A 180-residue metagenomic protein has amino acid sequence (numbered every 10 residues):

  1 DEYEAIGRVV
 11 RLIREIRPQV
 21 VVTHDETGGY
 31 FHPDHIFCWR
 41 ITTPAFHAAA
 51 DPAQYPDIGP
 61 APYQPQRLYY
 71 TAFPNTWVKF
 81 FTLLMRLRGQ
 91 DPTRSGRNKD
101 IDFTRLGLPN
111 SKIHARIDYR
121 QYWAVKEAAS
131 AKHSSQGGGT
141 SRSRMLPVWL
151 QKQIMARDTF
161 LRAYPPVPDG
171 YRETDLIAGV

Functional and structural regions predicted by a protein language model:
E2-V180: Metal-dependent de-N-acetylase/amidase catalytic core
